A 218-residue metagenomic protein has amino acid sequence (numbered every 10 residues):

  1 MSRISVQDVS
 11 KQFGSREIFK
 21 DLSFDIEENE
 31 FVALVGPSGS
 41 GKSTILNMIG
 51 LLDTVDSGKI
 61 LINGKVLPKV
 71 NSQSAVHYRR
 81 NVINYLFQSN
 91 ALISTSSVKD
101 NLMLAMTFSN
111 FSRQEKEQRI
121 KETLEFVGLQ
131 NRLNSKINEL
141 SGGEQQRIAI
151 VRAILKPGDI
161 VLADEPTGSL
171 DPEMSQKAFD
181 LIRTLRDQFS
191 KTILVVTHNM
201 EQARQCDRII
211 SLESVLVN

Functional and structural regions predicted by a protein language model:
G58-V66: Conserved ABC transporter NBD signature motif
L67-N84: ABC ATPase NBD coupling module
S96-M103: Short coil-to-helix segment of the ABC ATPase nucleotide-binding domain corresponding to the Q-loop/switch region
K136-L140, E144-Q146: Conserved ABC ATPase signature
L155-D159: A short, proline-enriched helix->beta-strand linker immediately N-terminal to the Walker B motif in ABC-type P-loop
V161-D164: Catalytic Walker B motif of ABC-type/P-loop ATPase nucleotide-binding domains
